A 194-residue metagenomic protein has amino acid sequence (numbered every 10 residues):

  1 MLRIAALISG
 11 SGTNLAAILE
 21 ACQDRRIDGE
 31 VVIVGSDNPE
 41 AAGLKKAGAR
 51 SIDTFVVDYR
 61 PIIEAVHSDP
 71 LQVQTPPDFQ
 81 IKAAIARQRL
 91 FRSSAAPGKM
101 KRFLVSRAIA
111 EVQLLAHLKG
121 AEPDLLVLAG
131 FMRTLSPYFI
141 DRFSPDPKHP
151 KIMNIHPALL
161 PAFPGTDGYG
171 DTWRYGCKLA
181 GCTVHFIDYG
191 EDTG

Functional and structural regions predicted by a protein language model:
M1-G194: One-carbon transfer enzymes
